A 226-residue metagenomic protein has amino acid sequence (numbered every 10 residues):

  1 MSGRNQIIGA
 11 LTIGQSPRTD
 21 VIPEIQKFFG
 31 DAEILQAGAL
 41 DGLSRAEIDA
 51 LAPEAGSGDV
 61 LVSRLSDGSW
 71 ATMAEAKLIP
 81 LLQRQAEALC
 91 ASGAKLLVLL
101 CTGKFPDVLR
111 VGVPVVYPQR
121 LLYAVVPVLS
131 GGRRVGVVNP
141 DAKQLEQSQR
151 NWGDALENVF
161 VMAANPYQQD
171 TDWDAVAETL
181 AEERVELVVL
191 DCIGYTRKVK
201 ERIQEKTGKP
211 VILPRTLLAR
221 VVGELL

Functional and structural regions predicted by a protein language model:
S2-M73, N139-D170: N-terminal glycine-rich anion-binding loop in soluble enzyme alpha/beta folds
N5, A37-S44, L78-A86, Q119-K143: A short, flexible N-terminal coil/short beta segment enriched in small residues
A32-A37, P114-R120, L156-A163, T207-T216: Short hydrophobic/aromatic-enriched beta-strand-loop microsegments
G42, G131-G132, Y167-Q169, V211-L226: Short, flexible loop segments at boundaries between secondary-structure elements
T72-Q119, V189-T196: N-terminal glycine-rich phosphate/adenylate-binding segment common to multiple enzyme folds
L82-Q85, Q169-R184: A short, acidic, amphipathic alpha-helical segment used as a generic capping/interface helix at domain edges
L96, D172-W173, E186-T207, P214 (+1 more regions): Hydrophobic alpha-helical
V98-W152, E157-D170, D174: Conserved mixed alpha/beta catalytic, RNA-binding, or beta-rich assembly cores of soluble enzyme, regulatory
